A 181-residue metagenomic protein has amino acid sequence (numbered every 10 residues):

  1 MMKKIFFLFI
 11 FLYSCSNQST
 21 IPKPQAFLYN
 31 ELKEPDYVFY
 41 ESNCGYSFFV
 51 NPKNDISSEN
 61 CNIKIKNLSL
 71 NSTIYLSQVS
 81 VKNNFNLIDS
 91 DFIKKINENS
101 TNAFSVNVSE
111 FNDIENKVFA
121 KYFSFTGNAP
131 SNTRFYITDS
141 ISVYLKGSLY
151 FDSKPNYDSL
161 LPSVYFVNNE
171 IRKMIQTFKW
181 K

Functional and structural regions predicted by a protein language model:
M2-L8: Sec-dependent signal peptide recognition, specifically the positively charged N-region followed immediately by
L12-S14: C-terminal motif of bacterial Sec signal peptides marking the signal peptidase cleavage site
S16-S19: Bacterial signal peptide processing site
K23-C44: Post-signal peptide N-terminal segment of mature Sec-exported envelope proteins
E41-I96: Secretory pathway targeting signatures of secreted, lumenal, and periplasmic proteins
D89, N112-K181: Short, well-structured beta-strand
I96-S100, F178-K179: Sec/Tat-exported extracytoplasmic proteins
S100-N107: A short, amphipathic edge element
